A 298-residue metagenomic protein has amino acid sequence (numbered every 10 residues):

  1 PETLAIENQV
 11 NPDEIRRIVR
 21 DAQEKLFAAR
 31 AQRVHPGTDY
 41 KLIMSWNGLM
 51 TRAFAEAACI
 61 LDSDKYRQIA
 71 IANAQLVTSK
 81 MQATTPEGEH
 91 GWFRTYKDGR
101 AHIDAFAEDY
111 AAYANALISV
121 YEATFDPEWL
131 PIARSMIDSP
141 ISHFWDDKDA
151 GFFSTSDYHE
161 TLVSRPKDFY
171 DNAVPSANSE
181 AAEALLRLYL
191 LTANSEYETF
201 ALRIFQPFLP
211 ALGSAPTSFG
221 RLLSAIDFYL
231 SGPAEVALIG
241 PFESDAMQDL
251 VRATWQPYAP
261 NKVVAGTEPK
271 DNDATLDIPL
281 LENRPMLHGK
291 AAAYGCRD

Functional and structural regions predicted by a protein language model:
P1-D298: Glycan-recognition and catalytic cores of secretory/periplasmic carbohydrate-active enzymes
